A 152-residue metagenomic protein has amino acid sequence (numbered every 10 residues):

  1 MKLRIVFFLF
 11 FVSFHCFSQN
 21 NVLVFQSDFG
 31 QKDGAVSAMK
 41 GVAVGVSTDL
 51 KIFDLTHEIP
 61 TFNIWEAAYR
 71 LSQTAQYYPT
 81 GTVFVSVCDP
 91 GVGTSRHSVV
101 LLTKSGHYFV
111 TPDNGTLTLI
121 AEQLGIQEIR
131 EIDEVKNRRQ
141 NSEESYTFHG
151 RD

Functional and structural regions predicted by a protein language model:
R4-F14: Sec-dependent N-terminal signal peptides
F10, F29-G30, G91: Short, glycine/serine-rich, charged loops/turns that create anion-binding and catalytic segments at active sites
C16-S18: Boundary at the C-terminal end of the N-terminal hydrophobic targeting segment
N20-V22, G34, V46-I52, E58 (+4 more regions): Active-site histidine-anchored catalytic micro-motif
V24-Q31, V36: N-terminal signal-anchor module of multipass membrane proteins
A35-A43: Short, solvent-exposed amphipathic alpha-helices that sit in or adjacent to ligand/effector-binding or catalytic
